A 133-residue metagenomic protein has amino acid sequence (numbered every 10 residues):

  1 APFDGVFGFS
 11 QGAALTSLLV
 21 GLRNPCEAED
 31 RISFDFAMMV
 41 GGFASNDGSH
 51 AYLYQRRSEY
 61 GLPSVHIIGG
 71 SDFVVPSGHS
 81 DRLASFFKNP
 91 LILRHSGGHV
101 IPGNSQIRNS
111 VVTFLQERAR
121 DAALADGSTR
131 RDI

Functional and structural regions predicted by a protein language model:
F7-T16: Gly/Ala-rich beta-loop-alpha elbow adjacent to hydrolase catalytic centers
E27-A44, P63: A conserved short beta-strand
A28-I32, Y54-L62, S85-K88: Short, conserved loop/helix-junction motifs that constitute active-site signature segments in enzyme catalytic cores
S45-D47, G70-P76, H99-V100: Acidic catalytic loop of the alpha/beta-hydrolase fold
A51-L53, V75-S85: Short alpha-helix in the alpha/beta-hydrolase fold that links the catalytic acid
E59-Y60, V65-I68, D72: Short beta-strand/loop motif that positions the catalytic acidic residue of the alpha/beta-hydrolase fold
S85-P102: Catalytic histidine neighborhood in serine/cysteine hydrolases with alpha/beta-hydrolase-type architecture
G103-E117: Post-His helix in hydrolase/transferase enzymes
